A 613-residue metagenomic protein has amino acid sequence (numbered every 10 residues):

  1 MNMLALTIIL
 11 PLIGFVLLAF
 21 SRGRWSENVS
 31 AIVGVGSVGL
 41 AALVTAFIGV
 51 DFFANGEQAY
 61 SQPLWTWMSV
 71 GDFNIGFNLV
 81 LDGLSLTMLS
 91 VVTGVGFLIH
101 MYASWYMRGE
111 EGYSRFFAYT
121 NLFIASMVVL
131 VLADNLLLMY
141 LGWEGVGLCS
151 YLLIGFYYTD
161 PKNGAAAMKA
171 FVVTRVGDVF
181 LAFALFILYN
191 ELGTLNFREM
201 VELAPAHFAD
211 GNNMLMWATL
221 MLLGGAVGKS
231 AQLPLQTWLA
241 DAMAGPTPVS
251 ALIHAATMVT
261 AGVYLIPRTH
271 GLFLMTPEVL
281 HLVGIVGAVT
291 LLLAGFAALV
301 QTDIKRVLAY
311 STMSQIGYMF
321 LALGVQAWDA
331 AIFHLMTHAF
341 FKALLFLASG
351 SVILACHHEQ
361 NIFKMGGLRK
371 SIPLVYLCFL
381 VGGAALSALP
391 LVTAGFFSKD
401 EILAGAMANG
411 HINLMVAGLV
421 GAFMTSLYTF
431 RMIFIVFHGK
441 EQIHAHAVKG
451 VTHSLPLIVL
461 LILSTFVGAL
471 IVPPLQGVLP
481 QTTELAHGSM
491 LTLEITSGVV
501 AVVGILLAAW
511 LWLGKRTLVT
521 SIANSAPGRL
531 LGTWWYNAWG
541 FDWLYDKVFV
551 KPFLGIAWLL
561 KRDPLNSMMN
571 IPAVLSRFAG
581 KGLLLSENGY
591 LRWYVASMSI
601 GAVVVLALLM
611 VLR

Functional and structural regions predicted by a protein language model:
M1-I9, W25-I32, F73-V91, V129-G142 (+6 more regions): Membrane-entry segments of alpha-helical transmembrane domains in multi-pass membrane proteins
N2-M3, S21-A118, E191-N212, T237 (+4 more regions): Transmembrane helix-loop-helix hairpins at membrane boundaries of multipass inner-membrane proteins
T7-G23, F97-L98, V227, L291: N-terminal signal-anchor/start-transfer transmembrane helix
G36-F53, G177-I187, L380-S387, P456-I471 (+3 more regions): Hydrophobic alpha-helical membrane-insertion segments
V38-F47, L185, L292, G498-W510: Hydrophobic core of alpha-helical transmembrane segments in multi-pass integral membrane proteins
D72, G477-T492, T517-R613: Aromatic-capped, Gly/Pro-kinked transmembrane alpha-helices
S90, G94, L98-M139, L148-T452 (+2 more regions): Hydrophobic transmembrane alpha-helices and their helix-loop junctions in integral membrane proteins
I443-L506: Hard-cation-handling environments
